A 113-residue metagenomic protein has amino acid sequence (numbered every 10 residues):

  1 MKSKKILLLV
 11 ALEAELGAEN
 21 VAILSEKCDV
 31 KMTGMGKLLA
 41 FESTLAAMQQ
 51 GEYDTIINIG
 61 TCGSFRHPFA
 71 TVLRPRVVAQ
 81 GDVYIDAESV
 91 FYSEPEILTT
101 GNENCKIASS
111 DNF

Functional and structural regions predicted by a protein language model:
K2-S3, I56: Generic N-terminal leader/processing signal
S3-L24: N-terminal beta1-alpha1 ligand-phosphate binding loop
G17, A22-F113: Glycine-rich phosphate- or other oxyanion-binding loops that anchor nucleotides, phosphorylated ligands
